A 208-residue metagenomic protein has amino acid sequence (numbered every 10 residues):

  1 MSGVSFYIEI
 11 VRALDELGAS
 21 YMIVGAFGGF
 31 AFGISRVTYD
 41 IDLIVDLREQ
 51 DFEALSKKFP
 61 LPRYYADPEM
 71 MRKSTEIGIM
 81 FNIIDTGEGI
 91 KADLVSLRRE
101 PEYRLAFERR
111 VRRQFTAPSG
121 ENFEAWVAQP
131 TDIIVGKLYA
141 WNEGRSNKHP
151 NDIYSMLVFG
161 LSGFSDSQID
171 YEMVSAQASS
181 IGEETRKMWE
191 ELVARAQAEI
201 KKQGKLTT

Functional and structural regions predicted by a protein language model:
M1-T208: Compositionally biased terminal segments of proteins
